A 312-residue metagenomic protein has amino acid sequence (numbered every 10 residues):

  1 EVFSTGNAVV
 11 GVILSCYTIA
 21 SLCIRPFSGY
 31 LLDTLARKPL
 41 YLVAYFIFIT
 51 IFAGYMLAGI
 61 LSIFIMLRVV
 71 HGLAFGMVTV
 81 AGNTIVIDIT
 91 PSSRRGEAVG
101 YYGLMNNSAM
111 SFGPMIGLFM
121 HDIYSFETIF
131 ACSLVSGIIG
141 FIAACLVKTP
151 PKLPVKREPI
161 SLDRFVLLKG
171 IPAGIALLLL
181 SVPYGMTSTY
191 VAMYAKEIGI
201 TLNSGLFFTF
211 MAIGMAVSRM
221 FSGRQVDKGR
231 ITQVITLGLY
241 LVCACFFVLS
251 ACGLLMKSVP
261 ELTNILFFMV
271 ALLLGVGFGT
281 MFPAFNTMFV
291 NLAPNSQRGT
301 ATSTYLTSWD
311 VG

Functional and structural regions predicted by a protein language model:
S4, A36, L57-S62, R230 (+1 more regions): Helix-breaking motifs and short loop linkers at transmembrane-helix boundaries and internal kinks in secondary membrane
T18-P26, M110-S111, A212-A216, M220: Residue-level signature of mid-helix packing/kink "hotspots" within the transmembrane helices of 12-pass Major
C23-G59: Conserved MFS/SLC helix-loop-helix module at the cytosolic interface between two early adjacent transmembrane helices
P39-A53, L134, Q233-V248: Structural signature of the two symmetry-related core transmembrane helices
S62-V70, I265-L273: Paired small-residue
V69-M105: Cytoplasmic helix-loop-helix junction between adjacent transmembrane helices in 12-TM secondary transporters
V135-L153: C-terminal membrane-cytosol helix-exit motif in multi-pass small-molecule transporters
T149-L177: Juxtamembrane intracellular "pre-TM" segments in multi-pass secondary transporters
